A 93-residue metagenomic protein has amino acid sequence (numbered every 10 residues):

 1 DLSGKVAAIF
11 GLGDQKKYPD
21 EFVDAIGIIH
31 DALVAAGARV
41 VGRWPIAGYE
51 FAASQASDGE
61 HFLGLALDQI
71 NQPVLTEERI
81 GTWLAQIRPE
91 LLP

Functional and structural regions predicted by a protein language model:
D1-P93: FMN-binding flavodoxin-like domain, especially the glycine-rich phosphate-binding loop
